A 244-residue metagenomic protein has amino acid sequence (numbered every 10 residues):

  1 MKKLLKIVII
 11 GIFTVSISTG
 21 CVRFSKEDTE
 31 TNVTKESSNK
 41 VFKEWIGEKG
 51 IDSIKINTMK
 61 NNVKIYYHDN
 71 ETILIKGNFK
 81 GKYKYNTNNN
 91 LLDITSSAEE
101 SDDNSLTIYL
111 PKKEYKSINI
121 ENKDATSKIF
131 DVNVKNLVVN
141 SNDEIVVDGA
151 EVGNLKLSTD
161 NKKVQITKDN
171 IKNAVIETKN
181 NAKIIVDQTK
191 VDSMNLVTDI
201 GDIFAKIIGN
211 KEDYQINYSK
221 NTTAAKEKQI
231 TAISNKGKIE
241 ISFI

Functional and structural regions predicted by a protein language model:
M1-I244: Intrinsically disordered, low-complexity terminal regions
